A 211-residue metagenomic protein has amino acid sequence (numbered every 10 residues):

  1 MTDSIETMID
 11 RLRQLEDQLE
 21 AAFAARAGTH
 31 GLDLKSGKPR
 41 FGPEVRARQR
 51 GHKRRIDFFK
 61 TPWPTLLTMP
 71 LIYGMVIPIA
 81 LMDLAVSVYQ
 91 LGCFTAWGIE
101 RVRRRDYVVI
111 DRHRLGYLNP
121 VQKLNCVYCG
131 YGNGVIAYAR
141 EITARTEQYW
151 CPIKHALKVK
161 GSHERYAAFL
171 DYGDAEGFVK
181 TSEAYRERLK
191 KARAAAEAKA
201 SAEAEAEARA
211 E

Functional and structural regions predicted by a protein language model:
M1-D57, R114, V127, G132-N133 (+2 more regions): Membrane-proximal intrinsically disordered regions of secretory-pathway and membrane-system proteins
F41-R48, M82-V88, R104-V109: Short low-complexity stretches enriched in small and charged residues
D57-T68, Y107-I110: Short, charged/polar, low-complexity loop and linker segments that flank or interrupt alpha-helical bundles
P62-R101: A transmembrane-helix-recognition feature enriched in membrane-embedded lipid enzymes and envelope glyco-/phospholipid
I77, Q122-N125: Generic detector of short, well-ordered, non-transmembrane alpha-helical segments enriched in hydrophobic residues
T95-H113: Juxtamembrane inter-helical linkers in multi-pass membrane proteins
D106, G116-N119, Y128: N-terminal low-complexity, charged segments
N119-Q122, A144: Residue-level signal for mature regions of secreted extracellular proteins and peptides
